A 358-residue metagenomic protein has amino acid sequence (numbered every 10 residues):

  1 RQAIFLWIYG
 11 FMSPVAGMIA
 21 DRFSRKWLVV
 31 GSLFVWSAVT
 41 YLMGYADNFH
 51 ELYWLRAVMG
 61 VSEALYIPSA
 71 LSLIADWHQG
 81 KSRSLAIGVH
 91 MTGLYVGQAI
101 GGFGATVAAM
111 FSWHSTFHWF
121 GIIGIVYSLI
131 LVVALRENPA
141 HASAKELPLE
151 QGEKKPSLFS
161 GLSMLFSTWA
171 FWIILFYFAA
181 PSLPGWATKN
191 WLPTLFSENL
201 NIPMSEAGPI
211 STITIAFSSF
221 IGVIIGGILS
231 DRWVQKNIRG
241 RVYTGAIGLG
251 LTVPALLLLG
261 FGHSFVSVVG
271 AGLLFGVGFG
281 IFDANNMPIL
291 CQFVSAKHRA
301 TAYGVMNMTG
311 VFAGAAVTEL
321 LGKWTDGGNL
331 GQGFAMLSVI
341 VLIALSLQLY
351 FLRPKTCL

Functional and structural regions predicted by a protein language model:
L6-P14, Q98-A99, A216-I224, V311 (+1 more regions): Residue-level signature of mid-helix packing/kink "hotspots" within the transmembrane helices of 12-pass Major
F11-D47: Conserved MFS/SLC helix-loop-helix module at the cytosolic interface between two early adjacent transmembrane helices
S24, Y45-E51, Q79, G262-H263: Helix-breaking motifs and short loop linkers at transmembrane-helix boundaries and internal kinks in secondary membrane
W27-Y41, G240-L256: Structural signature of the two symmetry-related core transmembrane helices
L55-G93: Cytoplasmic helix-loop-helix junction between adjacent transmembrane helices in 12-TM secondary transporters
H90, L94-P139: Helix-loop-helix hairpin linking two adjacent transmembrane segments in secondary transporters
P139-I173, N199: Juxtamembrane intracellular "pre-TM" segments in multi-pass secondary transporters
F166-I224, D283, M287, T318: Extracytoplasmic gate region of multi-pass secondary transporters
